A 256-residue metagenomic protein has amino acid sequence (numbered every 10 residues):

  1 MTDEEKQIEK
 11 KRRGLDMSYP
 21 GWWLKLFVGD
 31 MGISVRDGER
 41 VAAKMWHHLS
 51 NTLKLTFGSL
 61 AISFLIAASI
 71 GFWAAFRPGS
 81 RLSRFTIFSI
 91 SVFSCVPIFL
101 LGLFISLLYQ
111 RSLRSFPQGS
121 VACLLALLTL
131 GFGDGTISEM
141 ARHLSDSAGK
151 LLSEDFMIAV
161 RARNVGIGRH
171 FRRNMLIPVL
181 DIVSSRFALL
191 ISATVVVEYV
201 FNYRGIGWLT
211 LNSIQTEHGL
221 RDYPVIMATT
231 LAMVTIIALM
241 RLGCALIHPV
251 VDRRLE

Functional and structural regions predicted by a protein language model:
M1-P20, Y109, L113-L124: Hydrophobic alpha-helical transmembrane segments of membrane transport/permease proteins and related membrane-embedded
K10-F64, A68: An internal, D/E-rich "acidic patch" concept
G14, S18, W22, R40 (+6 more regions): Amphipathic alpha-helical recognition patches that constitute DNA-binding helices
L26-D30, S112, L151: A short secondary-structure junction motif
G32, Q110, V197: Nucleotide phosphate-binding site architecture
L49-L82, I98, P117-E256: Alpha-helical transmembrane segments of integral membrane proteins, especially multi-pass inner/plasma-membrane
F88-P117, G131-G133: Membrane-water interface segments at the C-terminal ends of transmembrane alpha-helices in multi-pass inner-membrane
